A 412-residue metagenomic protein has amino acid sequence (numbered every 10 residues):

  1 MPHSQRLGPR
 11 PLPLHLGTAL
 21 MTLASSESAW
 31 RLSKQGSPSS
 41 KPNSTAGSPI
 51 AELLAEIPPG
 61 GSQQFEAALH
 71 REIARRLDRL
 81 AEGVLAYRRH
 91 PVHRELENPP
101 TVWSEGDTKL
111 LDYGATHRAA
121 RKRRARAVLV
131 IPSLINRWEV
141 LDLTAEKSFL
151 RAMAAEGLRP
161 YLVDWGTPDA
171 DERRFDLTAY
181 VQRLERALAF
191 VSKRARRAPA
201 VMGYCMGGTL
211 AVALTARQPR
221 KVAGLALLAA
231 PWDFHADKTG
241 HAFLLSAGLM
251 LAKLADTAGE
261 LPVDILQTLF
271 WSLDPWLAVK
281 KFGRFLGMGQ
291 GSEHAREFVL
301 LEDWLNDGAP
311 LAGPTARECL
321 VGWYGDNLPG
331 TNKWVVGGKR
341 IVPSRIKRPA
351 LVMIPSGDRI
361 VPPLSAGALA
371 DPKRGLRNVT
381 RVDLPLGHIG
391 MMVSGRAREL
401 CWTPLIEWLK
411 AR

Functional and structural regions predicted by a protein language model:
M1-S62, R197, L210-P314: Alpha/beta-hydrolase-fold enzymes
S37, P42-Y113: Low-complexity, highly charged intrinsically disordered N-terminal segments that act as targeting/localization
Y87-H90, E95-D169: Short, surface-exposed "cap/lid" segments of acyl-processing enzymes
R174-K193: Alpha/beta-hydrolase active-site loop
M202-G207, A211: Gly/Ala-rich beta-loop-alpha elbow adjacent to hydrolase catalytic centers
I346, V352-I354, D358: Short beta-strand/loop motif that positions the catalytic acidic residue of the alpha/beta-hydrolase fold
R359-S365: Conserved alpha/beta-hydrolase "acid-adjacent" motif
I360, R381, P385-L400: Catalytic histidine-centered segment of alpha/beta-hydrolase-like enzymes
